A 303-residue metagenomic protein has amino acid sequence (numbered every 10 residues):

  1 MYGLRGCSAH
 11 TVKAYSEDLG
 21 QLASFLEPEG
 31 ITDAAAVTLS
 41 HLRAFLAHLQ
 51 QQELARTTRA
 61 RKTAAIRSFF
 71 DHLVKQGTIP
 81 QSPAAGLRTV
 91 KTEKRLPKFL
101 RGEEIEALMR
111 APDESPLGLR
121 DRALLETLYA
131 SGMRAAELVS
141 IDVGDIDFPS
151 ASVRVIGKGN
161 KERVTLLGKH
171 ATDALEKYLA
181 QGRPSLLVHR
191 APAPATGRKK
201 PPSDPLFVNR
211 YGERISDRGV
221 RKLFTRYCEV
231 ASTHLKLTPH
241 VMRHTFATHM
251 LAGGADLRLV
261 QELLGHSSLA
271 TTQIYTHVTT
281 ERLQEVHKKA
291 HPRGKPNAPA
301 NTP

Functional and structural regions predicted by a protein language model:
M1-P303: Conserved catalytic core of the tyrosine transesterase superfamily
